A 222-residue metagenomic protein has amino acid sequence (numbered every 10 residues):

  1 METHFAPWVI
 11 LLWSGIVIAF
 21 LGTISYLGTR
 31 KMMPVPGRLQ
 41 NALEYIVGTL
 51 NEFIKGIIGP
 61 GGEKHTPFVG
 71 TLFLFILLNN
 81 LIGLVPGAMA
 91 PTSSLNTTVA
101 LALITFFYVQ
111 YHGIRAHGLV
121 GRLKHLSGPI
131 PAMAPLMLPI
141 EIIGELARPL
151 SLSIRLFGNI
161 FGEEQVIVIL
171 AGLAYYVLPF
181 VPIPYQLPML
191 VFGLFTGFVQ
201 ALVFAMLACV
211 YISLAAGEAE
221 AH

Functional and structural regions predicted by a protein language model:
M1-H222: Selective transmembrane helix interface/packing segments
